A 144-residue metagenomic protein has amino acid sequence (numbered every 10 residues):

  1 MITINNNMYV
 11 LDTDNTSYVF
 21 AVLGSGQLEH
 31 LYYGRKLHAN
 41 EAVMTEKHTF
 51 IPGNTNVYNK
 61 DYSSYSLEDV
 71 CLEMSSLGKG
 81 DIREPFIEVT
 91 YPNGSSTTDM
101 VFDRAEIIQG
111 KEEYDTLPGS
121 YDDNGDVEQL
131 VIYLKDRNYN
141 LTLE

Functional and structural regions predicted by a protein language model:
M1-E144: N-terminal accessory beta-strand-rich subdomains and adjacent acidic, glycine-rich linkers that precede catalytic cores
